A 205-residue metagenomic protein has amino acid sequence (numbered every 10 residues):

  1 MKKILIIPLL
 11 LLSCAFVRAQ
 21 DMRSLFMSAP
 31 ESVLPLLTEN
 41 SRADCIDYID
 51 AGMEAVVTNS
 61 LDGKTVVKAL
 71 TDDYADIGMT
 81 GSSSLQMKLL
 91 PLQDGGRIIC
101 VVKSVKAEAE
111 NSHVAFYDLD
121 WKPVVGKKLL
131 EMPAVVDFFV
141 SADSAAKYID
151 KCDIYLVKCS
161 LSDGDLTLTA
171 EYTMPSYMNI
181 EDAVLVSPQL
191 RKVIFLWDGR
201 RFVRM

Functional and structural regions predicted by a protein language model:
M1-S24: Bacterial Sec-dependent N-terminal signal peptides
Q20-L90: Terminal domain-start segments
G63-T80, D118-K128, W197, R201: Surface-exposed loop/turn elements that mediate protein-protein interactions on large endomembrane-trafficking
I77-G78, S104-E110, E181-V186: Short consensus segments that form the blades of beta-propeller domains, in both extracellular/periplasmic
S82-L85, C100, A109-V114, C152-L156 (+1 more regions): Short, surface-exposed coil-to-beta transition loops
D94-S104, D163-Y172: Acidic/hydrophobic-patterned starts of short beta strands in beta-sheet-rich repeat architectures
G95-M132: Mid-length scaffold segments of soluble, non-membrane domains
G126-G199, V203-M205: Short aromatic loop motif centered on NTY/YTY
